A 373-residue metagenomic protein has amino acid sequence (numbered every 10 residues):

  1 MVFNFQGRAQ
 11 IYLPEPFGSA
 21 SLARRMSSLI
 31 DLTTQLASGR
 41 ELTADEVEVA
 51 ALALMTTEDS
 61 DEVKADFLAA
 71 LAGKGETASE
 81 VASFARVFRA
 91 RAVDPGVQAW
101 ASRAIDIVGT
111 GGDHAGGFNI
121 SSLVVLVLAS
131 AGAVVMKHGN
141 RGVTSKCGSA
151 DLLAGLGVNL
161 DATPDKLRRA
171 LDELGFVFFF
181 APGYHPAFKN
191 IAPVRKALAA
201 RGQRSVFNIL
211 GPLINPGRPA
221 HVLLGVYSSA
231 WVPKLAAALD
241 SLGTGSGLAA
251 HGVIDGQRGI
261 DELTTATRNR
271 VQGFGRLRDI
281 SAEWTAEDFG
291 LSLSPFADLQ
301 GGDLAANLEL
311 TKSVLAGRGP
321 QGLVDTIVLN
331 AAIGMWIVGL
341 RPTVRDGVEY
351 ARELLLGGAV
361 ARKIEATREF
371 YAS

Functional and structural regions predicted by a protein language model:
M1-R25: N-terminal amphipathic/basic-hydrophobic helices that include classical n-h-c signal peptides and signal-anchor
M26-R40, I107-D113: N-terminal basic/disordered segments at the start of proteins
S27, L36-V81, R91-A99, T326-I327: N-terminal glycine-rich anion-binding loops that anchor highly charged ligand groups
L32-Q35, A90-V93, G117, G132 (+2 more regions): Glycine-rich anion-binding loops and their surrounding alpha/beta cores
A37, L68-A72, I105-G111, G334: Short glycine-rich or small-residue beta-strand-to-loop segments that form or flank ligand, phosphate, metal/Fe-S
D66, L123-V127, T326, N330-I333: Short amphipathic alpha-helical face segments that pack within enzyme cores and frequently flank/anchor catalytic
G75-G139, V143: Active-site cofactor/substrate anionic-group-binding motifs, chiefly glycine- and Lys/Arg-rich phosphate-binding loops
R141-V158: Active-site-proximal loop->helix
